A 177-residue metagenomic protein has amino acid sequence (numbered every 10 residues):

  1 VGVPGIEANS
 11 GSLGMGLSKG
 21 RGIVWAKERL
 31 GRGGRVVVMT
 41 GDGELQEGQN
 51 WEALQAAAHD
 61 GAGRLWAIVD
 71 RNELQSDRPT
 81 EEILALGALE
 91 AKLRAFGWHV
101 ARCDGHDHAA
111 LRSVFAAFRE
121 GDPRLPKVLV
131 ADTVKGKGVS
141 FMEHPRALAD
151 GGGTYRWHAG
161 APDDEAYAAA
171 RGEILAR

Functional and structural regions predicted by a protein language model:
V1-R177: Glycine-rich ThDP/TPP pyrophosphate-binding loop and its adjacent helix/strand module within ThDP-dependent enzymes
